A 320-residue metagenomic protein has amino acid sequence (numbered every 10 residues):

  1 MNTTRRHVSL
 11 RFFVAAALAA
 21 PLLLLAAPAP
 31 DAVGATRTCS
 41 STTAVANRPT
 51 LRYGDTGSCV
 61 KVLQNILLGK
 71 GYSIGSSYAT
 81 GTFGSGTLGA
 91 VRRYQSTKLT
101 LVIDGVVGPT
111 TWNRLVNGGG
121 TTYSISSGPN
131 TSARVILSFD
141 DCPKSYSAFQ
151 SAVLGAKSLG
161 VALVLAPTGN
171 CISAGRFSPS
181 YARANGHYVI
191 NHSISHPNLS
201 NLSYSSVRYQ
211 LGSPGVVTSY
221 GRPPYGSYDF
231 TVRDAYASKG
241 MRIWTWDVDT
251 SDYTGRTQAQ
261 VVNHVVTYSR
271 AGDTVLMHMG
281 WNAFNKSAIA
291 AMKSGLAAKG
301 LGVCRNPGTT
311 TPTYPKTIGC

Functional and structural regions predicted by a protein language model:
M1-A35: Secretory targeting and sorting signals
L51-N117, P167-N170: Short acidic, glycine/serine/threonine-rich helix-capping segments at coil-helix boundaries
N65-Y72, R92-T100, W112, V116-G120 (+7 more regions): Sec-exported extracytoplasmic/periplasmic mature domains
N113-N198, S206: Active-site beta->alpha N-cap acidic-glycine motif
G120-P129, G155-L159, I172-A174, A283-C320: C-terminal domain-boundary segment and adjacent tail
C142-A148, A166-F177, P197-Y204, R222-Y228 (+3 more regions): Acidic-and-aromatic substrate-binding clefts and catalytic sites of carbohydrate-active enzymes
L154-P167, H187-Y188, S195, S203-D229 (+1 more regions): CE4/NodB-like, metal-dependent polysaccharide N-deacetylase domain that modifies extracellular/periplasmic N-acetylated
S227, V232-R233, A237-Y268, L301-P312: His/Asp/Glu-enriched short active-site or ligand-binding loop at hydrolase and phosphoryl-transfer sites
